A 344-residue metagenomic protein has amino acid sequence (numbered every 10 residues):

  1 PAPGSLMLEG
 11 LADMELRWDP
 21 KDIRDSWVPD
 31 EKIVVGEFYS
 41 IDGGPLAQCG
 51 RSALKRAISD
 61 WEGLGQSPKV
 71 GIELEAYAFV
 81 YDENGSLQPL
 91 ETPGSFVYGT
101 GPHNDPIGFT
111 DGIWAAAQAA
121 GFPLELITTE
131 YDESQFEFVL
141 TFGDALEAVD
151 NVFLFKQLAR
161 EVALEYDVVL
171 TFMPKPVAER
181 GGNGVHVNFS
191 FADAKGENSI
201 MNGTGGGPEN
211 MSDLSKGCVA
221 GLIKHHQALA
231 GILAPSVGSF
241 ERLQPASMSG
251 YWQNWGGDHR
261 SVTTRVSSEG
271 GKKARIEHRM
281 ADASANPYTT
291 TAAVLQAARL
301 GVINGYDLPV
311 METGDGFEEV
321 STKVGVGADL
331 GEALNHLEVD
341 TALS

Functional and structural regions predicted by a protein language model:
P1-S344: Glycine-rich, acidic/polar active-site loops that bind/position phosphate-bearing ligands
